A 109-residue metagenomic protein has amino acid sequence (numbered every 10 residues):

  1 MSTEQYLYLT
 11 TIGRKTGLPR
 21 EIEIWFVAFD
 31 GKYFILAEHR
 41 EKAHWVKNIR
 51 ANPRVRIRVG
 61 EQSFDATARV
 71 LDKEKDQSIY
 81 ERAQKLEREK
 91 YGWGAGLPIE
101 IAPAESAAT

Functional and structural regions predicted by a protein language model:
M1, A108-T109: Basic/polar N-terminal segments that are highly enriched at the extreme N-terminus, encompassing both cleavable
M1-Q5, A95: A short, polar/charged loop/turn motif at coil->beta-strand junctions and beta-hairpin connectors
E4-E38, V55: Short beta-strand segments
R40-A107: Short, structured beta-strand-loop surface elements
